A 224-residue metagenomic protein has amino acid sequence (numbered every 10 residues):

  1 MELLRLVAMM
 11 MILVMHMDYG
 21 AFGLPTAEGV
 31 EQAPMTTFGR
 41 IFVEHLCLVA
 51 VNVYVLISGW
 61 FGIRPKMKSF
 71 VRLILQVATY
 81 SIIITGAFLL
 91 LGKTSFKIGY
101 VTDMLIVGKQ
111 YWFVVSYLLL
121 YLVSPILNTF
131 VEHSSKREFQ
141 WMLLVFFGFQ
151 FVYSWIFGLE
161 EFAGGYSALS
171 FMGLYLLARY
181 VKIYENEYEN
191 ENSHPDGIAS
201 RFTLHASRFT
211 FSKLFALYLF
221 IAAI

Functional and structural regions predicted by a protein language model:
M1-I63, Q76-I82: Functionally critical transmembrane alpha-helices in membrane proteins and complexes, commonly lining
M10-M17, Y80-F88, L143-F157, Y218-I224: Aromatic-anchored segments of alpha-helical transmembrane domains
F38-V51, V101-S116, W155-L174, I224: Interfacial loop-to-helix transition and helix-capping segments at the boundaries of transmembrane helices
V49, L73-T85, Y117-L118, L143 (+2 more regions): Alpha-helical transmembrane spans of integral membrane proteins, capturing the lipid-embedded, hydrophobic core of TM
V51-W60, F113-P125, F171-R179: Hydrophobic cores of alpha-helical transmembrane segments in multi-pass inner/ER membrane proteins, independent
K66-S69, L122-V145, Y180-E189, F209-Y218: Solvent-exposed interhelical
F157, A168-L169, E191-D196, F209-I224: Alpha-helical transmembrane segments and terminal signal-anchor/GPI-anchor hydrophobic tails, characterized by long
R201-R208: Compositionally biased, intrinsically disordered low-complexity segments enriched in Pro/Arg/Gln/His
